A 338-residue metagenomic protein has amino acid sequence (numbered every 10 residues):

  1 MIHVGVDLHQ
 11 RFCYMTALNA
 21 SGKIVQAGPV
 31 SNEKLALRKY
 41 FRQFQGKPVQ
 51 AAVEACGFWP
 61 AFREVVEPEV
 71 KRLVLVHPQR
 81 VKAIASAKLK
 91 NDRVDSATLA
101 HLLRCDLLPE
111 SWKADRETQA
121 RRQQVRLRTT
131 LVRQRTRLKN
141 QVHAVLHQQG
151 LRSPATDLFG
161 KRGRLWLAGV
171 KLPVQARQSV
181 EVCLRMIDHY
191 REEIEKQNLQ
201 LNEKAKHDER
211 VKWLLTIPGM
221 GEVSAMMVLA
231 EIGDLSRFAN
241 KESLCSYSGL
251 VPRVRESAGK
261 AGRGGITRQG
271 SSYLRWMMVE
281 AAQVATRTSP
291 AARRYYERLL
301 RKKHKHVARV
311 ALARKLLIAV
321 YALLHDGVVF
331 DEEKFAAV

Functional and structural regions predicted by a protein language model:
M1-V338: A detector of single, family-specific signature residues that are central to catalytic or substrate-handling motifs
